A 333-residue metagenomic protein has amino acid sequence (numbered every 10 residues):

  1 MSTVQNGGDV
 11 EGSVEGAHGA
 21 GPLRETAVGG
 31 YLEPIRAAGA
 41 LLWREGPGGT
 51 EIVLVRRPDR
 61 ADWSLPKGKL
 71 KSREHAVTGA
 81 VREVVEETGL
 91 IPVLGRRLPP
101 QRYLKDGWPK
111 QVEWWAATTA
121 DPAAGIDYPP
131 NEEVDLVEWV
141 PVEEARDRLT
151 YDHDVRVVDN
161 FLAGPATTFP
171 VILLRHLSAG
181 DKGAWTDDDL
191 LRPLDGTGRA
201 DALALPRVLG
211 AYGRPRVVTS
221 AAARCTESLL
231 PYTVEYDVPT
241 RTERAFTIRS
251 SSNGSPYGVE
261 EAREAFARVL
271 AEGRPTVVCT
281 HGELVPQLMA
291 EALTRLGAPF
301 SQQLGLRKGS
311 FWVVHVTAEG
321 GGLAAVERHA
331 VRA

Functional and structural regions predicted by a protein language model:
S2-G39: Acidic, metal-coordinating catalytic segment for phosphate/diphosphate chemistry, firing primarily on the Nudix
S2-N6, A61-D62, I126-T186, L190: Nudix hydrolase/Nudix homology domain
A38-L42, S310-V313: Short beta-strand scaffold segments in enzyme catalytic cores
G48-I91, W185-R192, T197: Conserved Nudix-box catalytic region and its N-terminal flanking loop in Nudix hydrolases and closely related
G68, G79, T167-G254, A298-Q302 (+1 more regions): Active-site-proximal alpha-helix that buttresses catalytic centers in soluble enzyme cores
L70-L94, Q101-R156: Unchanged
I91-P100, V238-R244: A short coil-to-beta-strand element that immediately follows conserved catalytic motifs
R263-G322: Active-site-adjacent alpha-helix immediately C-terminal to a catalytic or transition-state-stabilizing loop
